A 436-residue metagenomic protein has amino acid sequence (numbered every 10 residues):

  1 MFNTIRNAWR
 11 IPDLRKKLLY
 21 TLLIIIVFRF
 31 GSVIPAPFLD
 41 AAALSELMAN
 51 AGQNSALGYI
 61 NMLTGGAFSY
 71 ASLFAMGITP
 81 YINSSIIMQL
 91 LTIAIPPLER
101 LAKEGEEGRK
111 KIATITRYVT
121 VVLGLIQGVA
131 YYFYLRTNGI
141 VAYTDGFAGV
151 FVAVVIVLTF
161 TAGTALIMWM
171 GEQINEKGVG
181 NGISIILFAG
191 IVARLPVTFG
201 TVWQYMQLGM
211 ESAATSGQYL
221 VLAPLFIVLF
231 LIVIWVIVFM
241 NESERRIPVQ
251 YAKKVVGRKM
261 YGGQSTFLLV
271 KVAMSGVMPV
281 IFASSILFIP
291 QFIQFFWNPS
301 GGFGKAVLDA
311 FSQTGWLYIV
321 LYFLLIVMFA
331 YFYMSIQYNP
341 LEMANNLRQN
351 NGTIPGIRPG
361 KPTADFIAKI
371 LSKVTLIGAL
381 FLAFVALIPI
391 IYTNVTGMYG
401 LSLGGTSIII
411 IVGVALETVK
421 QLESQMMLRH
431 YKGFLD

Functional and structural regions predicted by a protein language model:
M1-A102, E107-D436: N-terminal cationic and glycine-rich segments that engage phosphates or anionic surfaces
